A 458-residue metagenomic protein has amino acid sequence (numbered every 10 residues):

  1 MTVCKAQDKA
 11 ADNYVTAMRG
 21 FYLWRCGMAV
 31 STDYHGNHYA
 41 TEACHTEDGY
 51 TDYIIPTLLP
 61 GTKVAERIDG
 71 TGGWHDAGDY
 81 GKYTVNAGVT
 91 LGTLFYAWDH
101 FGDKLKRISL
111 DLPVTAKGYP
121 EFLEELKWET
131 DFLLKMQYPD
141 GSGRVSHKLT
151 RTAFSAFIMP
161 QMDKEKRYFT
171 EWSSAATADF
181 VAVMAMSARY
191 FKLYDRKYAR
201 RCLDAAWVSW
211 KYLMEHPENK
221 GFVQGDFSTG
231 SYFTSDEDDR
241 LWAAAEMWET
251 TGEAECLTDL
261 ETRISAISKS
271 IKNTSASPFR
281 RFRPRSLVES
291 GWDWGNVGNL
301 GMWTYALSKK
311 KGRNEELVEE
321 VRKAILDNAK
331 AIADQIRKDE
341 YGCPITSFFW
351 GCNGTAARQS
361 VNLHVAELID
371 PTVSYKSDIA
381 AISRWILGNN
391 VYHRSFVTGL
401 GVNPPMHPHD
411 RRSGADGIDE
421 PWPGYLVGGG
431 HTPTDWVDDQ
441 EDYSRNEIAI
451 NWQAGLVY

Functional and structural regions predicted by a protein language model:
M1-T16: Extended acidic/polar, glycine-enriched regions that form or flank non-catalytic beta-rich accessory modules
Y22-G88, G92, A97, D131 (+5 more regions): Aromatic (Trp/Tyr) and acidic
N86, L193, A199-L203, E218-E237 (+1 more regions): N-terminal carbohydrate-binding/catalytic regions of secreted carbohydrate-active enzymes
Y96-W128, M162, K166-R167, M186-C202: Short coil/linker segments at helix-helix boundaries
Y119-R144: Carboxylate/His-rich catalytic cores and anion/metal-binding grooves
V181, D204-K211, E215-G221: Hydrophobic, small-residue-rich alpha-helical packing segments that form membrane-like cores
S265-S270, V288: Solenoid-like repeat scaffolds
S275-D293: Zinc-dependent metallopeptidase catalytic helix centered on the HExxH motif and its immediate flanking segment
